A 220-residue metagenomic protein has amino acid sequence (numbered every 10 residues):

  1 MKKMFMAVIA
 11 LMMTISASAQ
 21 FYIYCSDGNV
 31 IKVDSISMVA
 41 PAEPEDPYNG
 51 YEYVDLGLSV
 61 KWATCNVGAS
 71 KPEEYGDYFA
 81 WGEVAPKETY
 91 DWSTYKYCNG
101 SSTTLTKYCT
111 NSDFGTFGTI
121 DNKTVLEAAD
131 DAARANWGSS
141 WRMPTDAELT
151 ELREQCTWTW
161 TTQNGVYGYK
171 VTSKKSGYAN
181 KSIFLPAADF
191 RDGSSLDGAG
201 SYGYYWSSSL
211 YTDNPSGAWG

Functional and structural regions predicted by a protein language model:
M1-M4, A19: Positively charged n-region of N-terminal signal peptides that target proteins for export
M4-I9, M13: Sec-dependent signal peptide hydrophobic core
T14-S18: N-terminal signal peptide c-region/cleavage motif recognized by signal peptidases
A19-P47: Sec-dependent signal peptide cleavage junction
A40-G220: Conserved positions within compact, well-structured domain cores
